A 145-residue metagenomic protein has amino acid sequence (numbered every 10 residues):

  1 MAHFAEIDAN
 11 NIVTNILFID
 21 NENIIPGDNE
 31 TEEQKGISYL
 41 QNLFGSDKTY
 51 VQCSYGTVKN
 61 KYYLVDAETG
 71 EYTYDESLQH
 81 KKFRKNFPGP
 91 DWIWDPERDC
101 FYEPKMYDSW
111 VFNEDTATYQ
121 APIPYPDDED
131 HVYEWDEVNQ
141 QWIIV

Functional and structural regions predicted by a protein language model:
M1-V145: Interaction-interface detector
